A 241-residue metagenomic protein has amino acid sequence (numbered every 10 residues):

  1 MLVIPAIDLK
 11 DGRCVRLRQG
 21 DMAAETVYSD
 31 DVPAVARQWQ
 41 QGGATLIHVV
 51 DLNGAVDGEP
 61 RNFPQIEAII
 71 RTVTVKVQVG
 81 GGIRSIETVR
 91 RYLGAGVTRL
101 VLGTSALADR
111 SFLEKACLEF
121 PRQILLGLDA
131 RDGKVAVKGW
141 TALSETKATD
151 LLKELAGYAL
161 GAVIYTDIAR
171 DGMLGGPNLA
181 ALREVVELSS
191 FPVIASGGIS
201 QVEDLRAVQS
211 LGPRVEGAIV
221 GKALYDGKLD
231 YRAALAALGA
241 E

Functional and structural regions predicted by a protein language model:
L2-A6, L46, T74-Q78, T98-V101 (+5 more regions): Structural preference for beta-strand elements that scaffold enzyme active sites
D8, W39, I47, V79 (+6 more regions): Conserved, mostly hydrophobic/aromatic
G12-V15, Q19-A24, R90-L93, V97-D171: Conserved anion-binding
L46-P64, T104, Y165-G175: Glycine-rich, proline-tolerant flexible connector loops at the mouths of alpha/beta enzymes
N53, G58-L118: Glycine/small-residue-rich loop that forms an oxyanion/phosphate-binding "nest" at active or ligand-binding sites
P60-E67, R110, T141-D150, G175-E184: Charged helix-capping and loop-helix junction motifs
I70-R99, A180-V215, A234: Catalytic cores of alpha/beta
S111-E119, I124, Q209-V220, L224-E241: C-terminal helical cap(s) of enzyme catalytic domains, especially alpha/beta-barrels
